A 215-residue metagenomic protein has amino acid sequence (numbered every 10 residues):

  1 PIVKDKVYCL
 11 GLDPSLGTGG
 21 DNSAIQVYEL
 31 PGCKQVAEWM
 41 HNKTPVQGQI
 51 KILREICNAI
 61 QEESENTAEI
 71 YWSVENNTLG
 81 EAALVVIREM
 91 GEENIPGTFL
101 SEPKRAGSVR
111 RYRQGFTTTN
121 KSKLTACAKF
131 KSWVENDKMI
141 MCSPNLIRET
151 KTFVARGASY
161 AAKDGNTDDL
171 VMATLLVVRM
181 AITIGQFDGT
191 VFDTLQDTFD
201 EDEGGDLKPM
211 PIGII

Functional and structural regions predicted by a protein language model:
P1-P103, L124, A128, S132-I215: RNase H-like, metal-dependent nuclease domains and their acidic two-metal-ion catalytic environment used
F99-R113: Charged, glycine/proline-rich intrinsically disordered loops and linkers
R111-R113, N120-L124: Conserved P-loop NTPase catalytic core
